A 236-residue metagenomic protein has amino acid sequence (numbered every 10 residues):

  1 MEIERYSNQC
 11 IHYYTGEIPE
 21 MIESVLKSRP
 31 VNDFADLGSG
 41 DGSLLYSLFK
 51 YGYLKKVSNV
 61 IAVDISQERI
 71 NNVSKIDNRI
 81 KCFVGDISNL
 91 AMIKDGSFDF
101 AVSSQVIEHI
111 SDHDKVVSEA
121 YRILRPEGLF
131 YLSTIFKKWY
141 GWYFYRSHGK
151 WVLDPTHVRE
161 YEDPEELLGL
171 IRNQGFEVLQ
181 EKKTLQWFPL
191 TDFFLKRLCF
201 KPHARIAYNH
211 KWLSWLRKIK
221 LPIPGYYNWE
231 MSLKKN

Functional and structural regions predicted by a protein language model:
M1-K94, F100-V102, V117, P224-E230: Conserved N-terminal segment of class I S-adenosyl-L-methionine
R5-Y13, S43, S111-E119, L129-S232: S-adenosyl-L-methionine-dependent methyltransferase catalytic module, highlighting the catalytic core
F49, Y121-R125: Surface-exposed amphipathic alpha-helices with a cationic face
S58, I80, G128, F176-E177: A structural micro-motif
S74, S111, R125: Short conserved AdoMet
S97, Q105, G175: Conserved functional loop/turn residues at catalytic and ligand-binding sites
V102-S111: A short SAM/SAH-binding and catalytic strip from SAM-dependent methyltransferases
